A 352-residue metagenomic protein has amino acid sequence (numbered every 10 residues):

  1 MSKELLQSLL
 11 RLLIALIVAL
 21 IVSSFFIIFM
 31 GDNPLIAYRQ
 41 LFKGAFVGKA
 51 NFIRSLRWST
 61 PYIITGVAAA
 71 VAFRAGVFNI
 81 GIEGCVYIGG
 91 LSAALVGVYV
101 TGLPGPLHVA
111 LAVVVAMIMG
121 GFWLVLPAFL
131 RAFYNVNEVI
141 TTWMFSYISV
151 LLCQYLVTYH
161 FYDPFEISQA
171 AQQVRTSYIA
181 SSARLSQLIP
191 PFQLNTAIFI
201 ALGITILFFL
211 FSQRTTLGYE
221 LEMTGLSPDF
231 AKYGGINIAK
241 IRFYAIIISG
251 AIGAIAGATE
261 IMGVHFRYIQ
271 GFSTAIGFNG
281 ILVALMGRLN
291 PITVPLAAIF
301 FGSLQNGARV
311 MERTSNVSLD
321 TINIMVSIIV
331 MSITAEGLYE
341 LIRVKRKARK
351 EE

Functional and structural regions predicted by a protein language model:
M1-G66, P106-L107: Membrane-interfacial amphipathic/re-entrant helices at transmembrane-helix boundaries
M1-L16, S24, L226, Y233-K240 (+1 more regions): Cytosolic-side transmembrane-helix boundaries in multi-pass membrane proteins
F25-M30, A45-V100, V113, M117-V136 (+3 more regions): Single transmembrane alpha-helix segments in multi-pass membrane proteins
D32-I36, F73-G90, A132-T141, E220 (+4 more regions): Short, non-helical or kinked segments that cap or interrupt transmembrane helices
S59-A70, C85, L91, G121-V125 (+7 more regions): Hydrophobic alpha-helical segments embedded in the membrane of multi-pass proteins
E138, T142, S146-R214, K347 (+1 more regions): Transmembrane helix-bundle core of multi-pass membrane transporters and related energy-transducing complexes
I189-R267, P291: Helix-loop-helix "hairpin" substructures at the membrane interface of multi-pass membrane proteins
I247-S327: Transmembrane alpha-helical segments in multi-pass inner-membrane proteins
